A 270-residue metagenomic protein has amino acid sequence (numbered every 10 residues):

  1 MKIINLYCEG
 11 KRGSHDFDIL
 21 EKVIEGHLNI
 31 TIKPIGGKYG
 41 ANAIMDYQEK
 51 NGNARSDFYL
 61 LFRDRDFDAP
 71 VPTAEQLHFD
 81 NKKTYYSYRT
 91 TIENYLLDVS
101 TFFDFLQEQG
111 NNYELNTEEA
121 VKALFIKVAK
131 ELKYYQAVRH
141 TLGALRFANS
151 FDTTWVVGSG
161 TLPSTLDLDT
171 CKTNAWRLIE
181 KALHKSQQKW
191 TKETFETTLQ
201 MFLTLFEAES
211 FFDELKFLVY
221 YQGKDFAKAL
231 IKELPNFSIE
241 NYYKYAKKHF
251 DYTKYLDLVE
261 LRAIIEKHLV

Functional and structural regions predicted by a protein language model:
M1-V270: Acidic, divalent-metal-binding catalytic cores of TOPRIM and closely related two-metal-ion phosphodiester/pyrophosphate
